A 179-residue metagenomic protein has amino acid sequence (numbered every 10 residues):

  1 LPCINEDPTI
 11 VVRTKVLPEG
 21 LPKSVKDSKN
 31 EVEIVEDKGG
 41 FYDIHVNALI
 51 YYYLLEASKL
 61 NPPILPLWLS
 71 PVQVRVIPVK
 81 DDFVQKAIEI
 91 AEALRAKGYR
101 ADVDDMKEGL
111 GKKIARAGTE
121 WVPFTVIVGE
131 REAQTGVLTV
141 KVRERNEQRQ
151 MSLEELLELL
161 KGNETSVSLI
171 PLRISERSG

Functional and structural regions predicted by a protein language model:
L1-Y99, D104-M106, R131-G179: TRNA-recognition modules of translation machinery and tRNA-sensing kinases, especially anticodon-binding
V72, V122-P123: Short glycine-/polar-rich loops that comprise or flank the Walker A/P-loop and associated switch/sensor motifs
L110-I114: Short acidic active-site motifs
